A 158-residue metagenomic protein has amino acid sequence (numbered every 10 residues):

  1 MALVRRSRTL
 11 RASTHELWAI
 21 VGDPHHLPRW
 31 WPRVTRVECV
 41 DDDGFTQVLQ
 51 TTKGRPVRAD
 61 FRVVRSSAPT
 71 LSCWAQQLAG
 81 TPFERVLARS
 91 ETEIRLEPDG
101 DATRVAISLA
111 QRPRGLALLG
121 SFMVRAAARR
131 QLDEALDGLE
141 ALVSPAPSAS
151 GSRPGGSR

Functional and structural regions predicted by a protein language model:
M1-D42, R158: Hydrophobic ligand-binding cavity/cleft-lining segments
L3-V4, E91, S121, G151: Extended beta-strand/beta-hairpin segments
H15-A19, D99-D101, D137, A141: Replace "anionic and nucleotidyl ligands
P28-R29, R36-C39, K53-R104, A110-R112 (+1 more regions): Hydrophobic-ligand binding "helix-grip"
F45-Q47: N-terminal glycine/threonine-rich, aromatic-flanked beta-hairpin/loop signature
A110-R158: A conserved amphipathic terminal alpha-helix motif
